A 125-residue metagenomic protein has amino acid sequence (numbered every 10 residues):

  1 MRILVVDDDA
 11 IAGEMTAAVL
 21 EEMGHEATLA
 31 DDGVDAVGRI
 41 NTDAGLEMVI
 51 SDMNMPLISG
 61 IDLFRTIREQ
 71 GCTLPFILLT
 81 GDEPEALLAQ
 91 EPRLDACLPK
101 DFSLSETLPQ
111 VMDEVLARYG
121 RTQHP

Functional and structural regions predicted by a protein language model:
D7: Conserved acidic carboxylate
A10-T28: Two-component/phosphorelay signaling modules centered on CheY-like receiver
L29-G38, G60: Helix N-cap/capping motif at the beta->alpha junctions
G38, I61-C72: Short amphipathic alpha-helix used as the core "switch/output" element in two-component signaling
D52: Active-site residues of response regulator receiver
M55: Receiver (REC) domain active-site loop signature in two-component systems and cognate sites in sensor histidine kinases
D62, D82-Q110: Alpha4 helix (beta4-alpha4-beta5 surface) of REC/receiver domains from two-component response regulators
